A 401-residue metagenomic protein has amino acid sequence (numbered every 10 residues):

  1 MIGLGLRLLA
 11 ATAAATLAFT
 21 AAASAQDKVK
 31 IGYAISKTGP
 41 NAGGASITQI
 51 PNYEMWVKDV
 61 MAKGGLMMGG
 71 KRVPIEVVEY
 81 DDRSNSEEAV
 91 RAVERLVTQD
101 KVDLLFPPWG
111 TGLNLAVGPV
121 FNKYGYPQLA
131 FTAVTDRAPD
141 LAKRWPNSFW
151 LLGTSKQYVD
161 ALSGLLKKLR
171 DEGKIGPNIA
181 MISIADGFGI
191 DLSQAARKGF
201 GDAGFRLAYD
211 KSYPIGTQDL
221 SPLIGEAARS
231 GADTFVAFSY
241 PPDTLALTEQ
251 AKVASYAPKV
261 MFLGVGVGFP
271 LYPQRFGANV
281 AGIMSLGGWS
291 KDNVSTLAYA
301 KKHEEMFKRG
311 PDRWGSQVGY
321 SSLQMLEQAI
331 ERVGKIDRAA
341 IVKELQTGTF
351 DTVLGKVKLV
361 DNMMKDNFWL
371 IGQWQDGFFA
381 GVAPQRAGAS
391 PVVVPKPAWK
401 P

Functional and structural regions predicted by a protein language model:
M1-A10: Bacterial N-terminal signal peptides that target proteins for export
F19-A25: Sec/Tat signal peptide C-region and signal peptidase I cleavage site
Q26, P51-V77, E172-K174, D202-G204: Signal peptide-proximal N-terminal region of secreted/periplasmic/extracellular or secretory-lumen proteins
K28, G44-Q49, L66-D140, L151 (+4 more regions): Beta-alpha junction/loop-to-helix N-cap segments that form part of ligand/metal-binding clefts
G32-W56, Y80-S86, W109-G110, I182-D191 (+1 more regions): Extracytoplasmic "Venus flytrap"
P51, V102-A208, K259-S285: Extracytoplasmic ligand/sensor domains, especially the bilobed periplasmic-binding protein
W145, T248-Y320, E331, P384-S390 (+1 more regions): Extracellular/periplasmic periplasmic-binding protein-like sensory domains
E305-R313, E327-A383, G388: Segments of small-molecule ligand-sensing domains
